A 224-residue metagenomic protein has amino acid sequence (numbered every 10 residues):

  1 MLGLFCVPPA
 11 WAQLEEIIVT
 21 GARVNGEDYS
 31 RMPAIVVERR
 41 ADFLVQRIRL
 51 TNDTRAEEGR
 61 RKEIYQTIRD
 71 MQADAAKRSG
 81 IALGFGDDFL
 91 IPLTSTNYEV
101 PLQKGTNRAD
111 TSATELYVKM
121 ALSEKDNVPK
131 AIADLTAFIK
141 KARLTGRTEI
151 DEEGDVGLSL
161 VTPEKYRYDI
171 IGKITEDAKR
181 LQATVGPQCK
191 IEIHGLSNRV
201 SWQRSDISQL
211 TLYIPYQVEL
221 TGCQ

Functional and structural regions predicted by a protein language model:
M1-F5: Sec-dependent N-terminal signal peptides
V7-P9: N-terminal signal peptide c-region/cleavage motif recognized by signal peptidases
Q13-K179, A183-Q224: Short, charged, surface-exposed interaction patches
